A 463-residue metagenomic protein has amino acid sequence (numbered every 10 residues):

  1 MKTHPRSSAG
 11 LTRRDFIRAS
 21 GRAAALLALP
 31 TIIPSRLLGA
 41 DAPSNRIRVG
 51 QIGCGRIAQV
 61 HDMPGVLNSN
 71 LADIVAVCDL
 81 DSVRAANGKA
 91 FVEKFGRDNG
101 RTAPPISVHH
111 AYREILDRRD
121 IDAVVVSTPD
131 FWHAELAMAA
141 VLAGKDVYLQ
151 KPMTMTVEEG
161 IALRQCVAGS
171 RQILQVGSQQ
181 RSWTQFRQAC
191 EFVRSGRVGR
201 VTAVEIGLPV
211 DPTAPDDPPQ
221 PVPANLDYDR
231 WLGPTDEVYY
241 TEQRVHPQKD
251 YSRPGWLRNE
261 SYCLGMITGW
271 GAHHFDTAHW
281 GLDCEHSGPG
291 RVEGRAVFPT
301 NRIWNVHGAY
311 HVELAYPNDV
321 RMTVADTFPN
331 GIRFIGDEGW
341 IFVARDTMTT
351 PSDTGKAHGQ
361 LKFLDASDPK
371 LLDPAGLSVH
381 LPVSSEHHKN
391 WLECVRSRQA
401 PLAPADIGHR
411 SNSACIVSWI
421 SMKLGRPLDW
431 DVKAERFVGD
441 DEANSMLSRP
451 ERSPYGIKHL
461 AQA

Functional and structural regions predicted by a protein language model:
M1-D146, E158-I173, A463: N-terminal glycine-/serine-/threonine-rich beta1-alpha1-beta2 phosphate-ribose binding loop of Rossmann-like
T3, R18-P43, N305, E393-A463: C-terminal helix-rich "cap/oligomerization" subdomain common to oxidoreductases
I17, K89, R113-L116, V125 (+10 more regions): Non-transmembrane alpha-helical segments in soluble domains of secreted/periplasmic/extracellular proteins
D146, T154-L232: A contiguous active-site-proximal alpha/beta segment in oxidoreductase catalytic domains
K151: Short basic (Lys/Arg) and small-residue
V176-S178, E260-T268, A296-N301, P374-L381 (+1 more regions): Active-site rim elements
D229-N318: Rossmann-like dinucleotide-binding domain that binds NAD(P)(H)
E313-S385: NAD(P)-dinucleotide binding in Rossmann-like oxidoreductases
